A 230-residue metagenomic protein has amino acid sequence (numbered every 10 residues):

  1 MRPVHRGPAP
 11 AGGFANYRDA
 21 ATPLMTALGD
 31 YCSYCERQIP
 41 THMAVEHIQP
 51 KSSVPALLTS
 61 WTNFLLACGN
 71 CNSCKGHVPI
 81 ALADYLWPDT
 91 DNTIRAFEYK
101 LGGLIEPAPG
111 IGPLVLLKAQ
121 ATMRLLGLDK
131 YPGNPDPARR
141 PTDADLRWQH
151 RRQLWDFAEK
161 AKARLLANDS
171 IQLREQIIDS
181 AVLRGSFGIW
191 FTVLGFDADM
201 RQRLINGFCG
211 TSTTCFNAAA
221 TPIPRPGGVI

Functional and structural regions predicted by a protein language model:
M1-Y31, V54-T62, A158-E159, A163 (+1 more regions): Short, charged surface segments at domain edges that flank catalytic/cofactor-binding sites
G13-F14, Y34-A67, K75-F97: Histidine-centered nuclease catalytic patch
L24, R37-P40, D89-D91, F97 (+4 more regions): A generic structural signal for short, solvent-exposed coil/turn residues that cap or connect secondary-structure
C32-C35, C74, C209, C215: Generic recognition of cysteine residues
L58-L65, D91, P113, P141 (+2 more regions): Alpha-helix initiation and capping sites
N70: Phosphate-binding glycine-rich loops of NTP-binding sites
G76, I80-L86, D91-A96, K100-D129 (+1 more regions): PEST-like low-complexity intrinsically disordered regions enriched in Ser/Thr/Pro and acidic residues
M123-I230: C-terminal, charged low-complexity interaction regions
